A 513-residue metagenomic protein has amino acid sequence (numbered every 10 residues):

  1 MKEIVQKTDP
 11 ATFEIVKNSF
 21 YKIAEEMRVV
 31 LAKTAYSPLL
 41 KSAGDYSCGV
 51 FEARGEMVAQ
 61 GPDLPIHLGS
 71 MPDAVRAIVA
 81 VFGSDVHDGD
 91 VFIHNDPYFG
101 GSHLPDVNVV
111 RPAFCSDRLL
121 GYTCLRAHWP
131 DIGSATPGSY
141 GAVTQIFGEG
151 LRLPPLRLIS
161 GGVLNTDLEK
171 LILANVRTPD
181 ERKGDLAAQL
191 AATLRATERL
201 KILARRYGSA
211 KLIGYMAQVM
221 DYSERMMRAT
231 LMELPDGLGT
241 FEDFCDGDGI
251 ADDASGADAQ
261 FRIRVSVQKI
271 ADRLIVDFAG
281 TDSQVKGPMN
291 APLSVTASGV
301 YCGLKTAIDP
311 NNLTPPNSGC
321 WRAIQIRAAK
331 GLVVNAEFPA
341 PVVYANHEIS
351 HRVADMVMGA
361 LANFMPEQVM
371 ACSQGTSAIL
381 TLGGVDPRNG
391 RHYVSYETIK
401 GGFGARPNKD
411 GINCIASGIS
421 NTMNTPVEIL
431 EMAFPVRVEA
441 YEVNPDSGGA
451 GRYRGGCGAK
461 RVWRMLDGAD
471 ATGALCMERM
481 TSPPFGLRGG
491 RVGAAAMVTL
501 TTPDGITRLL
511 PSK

Functional and structural regions predicted by a protein language model:
M1-D88, I93-K513: Glycine/proline-enriched, intrinsically flexible loops and inter-domain linkers
